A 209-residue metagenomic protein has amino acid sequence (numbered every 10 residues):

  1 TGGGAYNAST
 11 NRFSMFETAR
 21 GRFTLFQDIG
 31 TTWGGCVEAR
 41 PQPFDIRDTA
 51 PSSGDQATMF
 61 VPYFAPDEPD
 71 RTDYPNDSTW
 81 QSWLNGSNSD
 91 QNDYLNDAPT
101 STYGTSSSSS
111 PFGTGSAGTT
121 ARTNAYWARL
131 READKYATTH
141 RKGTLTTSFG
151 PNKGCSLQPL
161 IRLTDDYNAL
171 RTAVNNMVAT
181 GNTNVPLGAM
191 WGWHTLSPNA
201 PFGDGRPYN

Functional and structural regions predicted by a protein language model:
T1-N209: Divalent-cation-coordinating short motifs within acidic/hydroxyl- or histidine-rich contexts, strongest in von
